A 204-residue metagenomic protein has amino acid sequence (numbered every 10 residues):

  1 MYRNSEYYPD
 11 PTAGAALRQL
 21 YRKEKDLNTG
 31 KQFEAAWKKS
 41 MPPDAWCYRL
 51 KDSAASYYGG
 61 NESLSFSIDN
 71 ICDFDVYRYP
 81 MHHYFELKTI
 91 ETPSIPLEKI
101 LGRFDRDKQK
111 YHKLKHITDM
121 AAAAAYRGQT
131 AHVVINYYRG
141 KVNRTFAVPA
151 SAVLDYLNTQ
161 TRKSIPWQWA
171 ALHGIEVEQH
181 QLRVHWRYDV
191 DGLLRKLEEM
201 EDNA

Functional and structural regions predicted by a protein language model:
M1-A204: Catalytic phosphate/metal-binding cores of nucleic-acid and nucleotide-processing enzymes, i.e., regions that mediate
